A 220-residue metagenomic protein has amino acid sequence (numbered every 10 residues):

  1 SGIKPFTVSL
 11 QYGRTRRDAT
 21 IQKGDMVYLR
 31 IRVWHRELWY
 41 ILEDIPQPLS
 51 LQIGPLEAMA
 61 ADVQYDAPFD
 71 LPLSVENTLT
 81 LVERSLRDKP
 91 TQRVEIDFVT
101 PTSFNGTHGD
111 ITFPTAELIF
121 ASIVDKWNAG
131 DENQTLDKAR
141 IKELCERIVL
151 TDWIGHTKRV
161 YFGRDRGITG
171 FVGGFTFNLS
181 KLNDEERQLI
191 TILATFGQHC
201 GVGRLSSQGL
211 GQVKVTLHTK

Functional and structural regions predicted by a protein language model:
S1-K220: RNA-interacting cores
